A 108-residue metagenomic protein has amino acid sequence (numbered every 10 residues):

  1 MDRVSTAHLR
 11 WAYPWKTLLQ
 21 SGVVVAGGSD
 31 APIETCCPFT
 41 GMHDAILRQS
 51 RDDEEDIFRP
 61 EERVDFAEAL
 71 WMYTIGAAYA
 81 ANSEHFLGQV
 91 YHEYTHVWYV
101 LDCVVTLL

Functional and structural regions predicted by a protein language model:
M1-V104: His/Asp/Glu-enriched, well-ordered alpha-helical/loop segment that forms or immediately abuts the divalent-metal
